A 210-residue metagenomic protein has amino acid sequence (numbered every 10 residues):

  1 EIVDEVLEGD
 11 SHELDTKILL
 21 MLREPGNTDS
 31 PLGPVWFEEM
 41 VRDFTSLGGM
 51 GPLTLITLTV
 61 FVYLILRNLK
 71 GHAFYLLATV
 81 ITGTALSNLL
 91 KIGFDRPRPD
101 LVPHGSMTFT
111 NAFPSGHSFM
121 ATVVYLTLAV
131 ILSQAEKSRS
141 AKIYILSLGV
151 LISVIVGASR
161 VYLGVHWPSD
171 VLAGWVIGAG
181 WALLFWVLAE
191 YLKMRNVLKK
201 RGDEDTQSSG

Functional and structural regions predicted by a protein language model:
E1-G51, R98-H104: N-terminal transmembrane-helix/juxtamembrane module of multi-pass inner/ER membrane proteins
E5-G9, G83-P97: Transmembrane alpha-helix/helix-exit interface in multi-pass inner-membrane proteins
L7, Y63-H72, Q134-A141: Membrane-interface helix-boundary motifs at transmembrane edges
I18, F44, L90, H117 (+1 more regions): Divalent metal-coordination and catalytic microenvironments
T45-L66, T122-L128, L132: Hydrophobic alpha-helical transmembrane segments
T57-A85: Interfacial segments of alpha-helical transmembrane regions
P99-G210: Membrane-embedded catalytic cores of phosphoryl/pyrophosphoryl-handling enzymes
